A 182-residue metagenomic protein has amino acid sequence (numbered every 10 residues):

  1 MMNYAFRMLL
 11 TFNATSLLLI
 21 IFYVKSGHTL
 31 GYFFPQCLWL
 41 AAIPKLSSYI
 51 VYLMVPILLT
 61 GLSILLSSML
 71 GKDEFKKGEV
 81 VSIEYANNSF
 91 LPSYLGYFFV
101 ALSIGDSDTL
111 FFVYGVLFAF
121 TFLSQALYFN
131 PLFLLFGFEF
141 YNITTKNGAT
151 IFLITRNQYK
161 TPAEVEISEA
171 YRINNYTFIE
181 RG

Functional and structural regions predicted by a protein language model:
M1-L70: N-terminal first transmembrane alpha-helix
N3-F6, K77-N88: Membrane-interface segments at loop-to-transmembrane junctions
P56-I57, L110-T121: Hydrophobic core segments of alpha-helical transmembrane domains in multi-pass membrane proteins
S63-I83: Membrane-helix interface/capping segments
N88-A101: Core segments of transmembrane alpha-helices that mediate helix-helix packing or line hydrophobic substrate/ligand
S103-L110: Transmembrane helix interruption/hinge and helix-loop junction motifs
F122-L127: Short Pro/Gly-enriched beta-strand edge/turn motifs at strand-loop
N130-G182: Terminal membrane-proximal soluble interaction domains of membrane-associated proteins
